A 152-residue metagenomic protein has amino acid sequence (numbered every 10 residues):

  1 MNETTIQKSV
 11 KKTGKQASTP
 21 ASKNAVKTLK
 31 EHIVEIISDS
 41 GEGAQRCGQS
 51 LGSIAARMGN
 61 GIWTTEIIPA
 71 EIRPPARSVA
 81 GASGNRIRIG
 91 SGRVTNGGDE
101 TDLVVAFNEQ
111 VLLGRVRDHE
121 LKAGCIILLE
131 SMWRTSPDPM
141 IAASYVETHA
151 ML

Functional and structural regions predicted by a protein language model:
N2-L152: Active-site cofactor/cluster-binding pocket
